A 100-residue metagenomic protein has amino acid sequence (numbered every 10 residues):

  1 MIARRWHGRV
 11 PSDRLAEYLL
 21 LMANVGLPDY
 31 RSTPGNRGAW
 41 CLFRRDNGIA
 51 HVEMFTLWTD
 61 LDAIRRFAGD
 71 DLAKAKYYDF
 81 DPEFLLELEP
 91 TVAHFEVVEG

Functional and structural regions predicted by a protein language model:
I2, R37-A50, K76-G100: Glycine-rich beta-strand-turn "strand-cap" elements at beta-sheet edges
I2-R9, G38-D70: Short, well-ordered beta-strand segments in beta-rich or mixed alpha/beta enzyme and ligand-binding folds
R9-M22: Short, surface-exposed ligand-recognition loops at beta-strand->loop->(often short) alpha-helix junctions that present
R14-A16, D62-I64, G100: Residue-level signal for secondary-structure boundary sites
L19-H51: Ampipathic, surface-exposed secondary-structure segments
A23-N36, L57-T91: An amphipathic, aromatic/His-enriched active-site/gating alpha helix that lines ligand/cofactor pockets
